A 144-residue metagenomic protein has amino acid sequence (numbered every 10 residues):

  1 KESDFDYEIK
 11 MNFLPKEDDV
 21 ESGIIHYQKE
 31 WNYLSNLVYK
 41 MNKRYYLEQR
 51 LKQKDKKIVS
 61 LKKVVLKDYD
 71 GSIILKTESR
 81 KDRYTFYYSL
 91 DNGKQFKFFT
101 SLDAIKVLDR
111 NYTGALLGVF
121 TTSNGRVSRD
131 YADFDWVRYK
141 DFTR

Functional and structural regions predicted by a protein language model:
K1-R144: Extracellular glycan-recognition regions
